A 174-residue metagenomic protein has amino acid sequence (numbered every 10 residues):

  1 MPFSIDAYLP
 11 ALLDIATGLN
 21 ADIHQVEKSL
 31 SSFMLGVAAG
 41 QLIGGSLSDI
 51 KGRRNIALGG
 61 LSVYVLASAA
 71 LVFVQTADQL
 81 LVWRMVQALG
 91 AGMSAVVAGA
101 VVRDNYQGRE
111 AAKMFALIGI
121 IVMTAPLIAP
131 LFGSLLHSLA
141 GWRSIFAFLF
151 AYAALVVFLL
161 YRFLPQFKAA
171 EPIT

Functional and structural regions predicted by a protein language model:
M1-I23: Extracytoplasmic
P2, D6, V72, A88-V96 (+1 more regions): Small-residue-rich segments within alpha-helical transmembrane domains of MFS-like 12-TM solute carriers
D6, M34-L42, G92, P126-L127: Residue-level signature of mid-helix packing/kink "hotspots" within the transmembrane helices of 12-pass Major
A39-D78: Conserved MFS/SLC helix-loop-helix module at the cytosolic interface between two early adjacent transmembrane helices
L61, V65-S68, W83-R84, F150-V157: A generic transmembrane-helix signature of 12-TM secondary carrier transporters
A67-V72, Q87, R103, L160: MFS-fold secondary transporters
Q75, Q79, A116-R162, K168: Helix-loop-helix hairpin linking two adjacent transmembrane segments in secondary transporters
W83-I121: Cytoplasmic helix-loop-helix junction between adjacent transmembrane helices in 12-TM secondary transporters
